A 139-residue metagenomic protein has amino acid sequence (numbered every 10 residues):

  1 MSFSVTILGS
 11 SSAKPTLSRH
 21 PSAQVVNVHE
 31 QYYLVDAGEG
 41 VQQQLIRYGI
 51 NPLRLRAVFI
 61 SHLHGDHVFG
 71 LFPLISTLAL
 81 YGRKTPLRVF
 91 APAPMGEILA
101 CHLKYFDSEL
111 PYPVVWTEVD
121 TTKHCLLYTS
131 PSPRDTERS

Functional and structural regions predicted by a protein language model:
M1-Y48, P86: Conserved beta-strand hairpin/beta-sheet module of binuclear metal-dependent hydrolase folds, prominently
S10-A13, T77, T121: Short beta-turn/strand-loop junction motif enriched in small, turn-promoting residues
E39-F90, L110-E118: Active-site metal-binding motif and surrounding structural segment of the metallo-beta-lactamase
I98-L103: A gly/proline- and charged-residue-enriched helix-loop-helix capping module
Y105-S108: Short, hinge-like loop/turn segments at secondary-structure boundaries
V119-C125: Binuclear metal-ion centers of metallo-dependent hydrolases, dominated by the metallo-beta-lactamase
Y128-S139: Single conserved hydrophobic/aromatic residue that forms the stacking wall/gate of nucleotide- or nucleobase-binding
